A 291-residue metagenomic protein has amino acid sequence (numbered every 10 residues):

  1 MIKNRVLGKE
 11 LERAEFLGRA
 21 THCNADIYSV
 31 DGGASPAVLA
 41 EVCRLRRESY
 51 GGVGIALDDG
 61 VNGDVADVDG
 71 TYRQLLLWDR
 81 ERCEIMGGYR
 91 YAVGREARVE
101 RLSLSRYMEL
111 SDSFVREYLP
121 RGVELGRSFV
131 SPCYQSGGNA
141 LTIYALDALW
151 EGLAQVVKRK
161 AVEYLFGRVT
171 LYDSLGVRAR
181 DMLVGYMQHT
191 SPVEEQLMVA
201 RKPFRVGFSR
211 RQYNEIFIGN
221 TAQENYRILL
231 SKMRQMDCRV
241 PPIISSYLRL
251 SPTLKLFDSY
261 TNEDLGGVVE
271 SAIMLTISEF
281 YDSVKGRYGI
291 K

Functional and structural regions predicted by a protein language model:
M1-C23: Short acidic N-proximal helix/loop "leader" segments that mark the beginning of a domain or an inter-domain linker
F16-R90: Short amphipathic alpha-helix that is part of the acyltransferase structural core
D31-A34, D79-E81, R90-R95, R127-F129 (+3 more regions): Short, flexible loop/turn elements at secondary-structure junctions
A66-L76, L254-K255, L265-S271: A short helix-loop-beta-strand connector motif used in the catalytic cores of GNAT acetyltransferases and, in some
Y72, M86-G88, P120-L125, E270: Extracellular structured ligand-interaction cores
G94-L254: Acyl-donor binding region in acyl/amide transferases
T261: Residues that scaffold, gate, or flank divalent-cation-dependent active/transport sites
L265-K291: C-terminal non-catalytic accessory extensions
